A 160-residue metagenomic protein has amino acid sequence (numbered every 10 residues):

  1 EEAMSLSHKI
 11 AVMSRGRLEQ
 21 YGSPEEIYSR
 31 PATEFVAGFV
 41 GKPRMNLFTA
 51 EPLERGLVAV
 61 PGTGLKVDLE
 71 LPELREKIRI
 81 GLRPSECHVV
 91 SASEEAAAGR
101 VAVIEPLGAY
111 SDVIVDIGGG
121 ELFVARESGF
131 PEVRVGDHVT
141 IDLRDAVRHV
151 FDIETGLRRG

Functional and structural regions predicted by a protein language model:
E1: Residues within helix-turn-helix
M4-S7, F39: Hydrophobic Walker B segment
K9, Y21, R30: Short, glycine/charged-rich "phosphate-handling" switch motifs in NTP-dependent and phosphotransfer domains
V12-M13, L82: Catalytic metal- and UDP-sugar-binding loop of GT-A-like glycosyltransferases, i.e., residues flanking the conserved
E25-S29, A37: Short acidic-hydrophobic catalytic motif
P43-L47, L53-G160: Non-catalytic connector elements of ABC transporters
